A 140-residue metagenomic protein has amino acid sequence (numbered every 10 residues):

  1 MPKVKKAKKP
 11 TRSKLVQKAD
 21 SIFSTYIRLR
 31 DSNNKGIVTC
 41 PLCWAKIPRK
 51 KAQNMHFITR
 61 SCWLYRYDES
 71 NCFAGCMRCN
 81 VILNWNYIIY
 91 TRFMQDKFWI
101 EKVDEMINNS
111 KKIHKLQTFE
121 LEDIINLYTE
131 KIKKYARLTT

Functional and structural regions predicted by a protein language model:
M1-Y26, D31, K46-I47, M106-T140: A boundary/linker detector
A7-R12, F57-R60, C76: Short, flexible active-site loops
L15, L64, I82: Conserved aromatic-histidine-acidic binding/catalytic patches
D20-F23, R30-T39, D68-C72: Short metal-coordination and nucleic-acid-contact micro-motifs, chiefly zinc-binding Cys/His arrays
T39-N71: Histidine-centered nuclease catalytic patch
P48, C72-W99: Short Cys/His-centered divalent metal-binding micro-motifs
R60-C72, Q95-N108: Short microdomains enriched in Cys/His and/or Lys/Arg
